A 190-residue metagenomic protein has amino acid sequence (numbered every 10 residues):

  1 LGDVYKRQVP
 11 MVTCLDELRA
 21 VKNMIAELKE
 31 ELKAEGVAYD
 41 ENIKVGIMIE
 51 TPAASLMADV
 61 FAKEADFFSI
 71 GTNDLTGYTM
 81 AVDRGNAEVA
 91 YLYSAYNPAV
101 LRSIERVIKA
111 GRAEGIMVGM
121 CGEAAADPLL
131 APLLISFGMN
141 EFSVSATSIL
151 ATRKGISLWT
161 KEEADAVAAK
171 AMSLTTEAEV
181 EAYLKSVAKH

Functional and structural regions predicted by a protein language model:
L1-Y5: Short, small-residue-biased leader/transition segments that mark boundaries at the very start of proteins
R7, E50, F61, D74 (+2 more regions): Conserved, mostly hydrophobic/aromatic
R7-V9, V45-I49, F68-I70, V118-G122 (+1 more regions): Hydrophobic faces of well-ordered beta-strands that scaffold small-molecule active sites in alpha/beta enzyme cores
L32-I43, A81-A125: Generic long, charged, amphipathic alpha-helical segments
A53-K63, A125-M139: Catalytic cores of alpha/beta
F68-Y78, L133-G155: Glycine-rich phosphate-binding active-site loops on the catalytic face of alpha/beta enzymes
M80-Y91, I149-A171: C-terminal helical cap(s) of enzyme catalytic domains, especially alpha/beta-barrels
A95-K109, A113-G115, L158-H190: Extended, intrinsically disordered, low-complexity segments
